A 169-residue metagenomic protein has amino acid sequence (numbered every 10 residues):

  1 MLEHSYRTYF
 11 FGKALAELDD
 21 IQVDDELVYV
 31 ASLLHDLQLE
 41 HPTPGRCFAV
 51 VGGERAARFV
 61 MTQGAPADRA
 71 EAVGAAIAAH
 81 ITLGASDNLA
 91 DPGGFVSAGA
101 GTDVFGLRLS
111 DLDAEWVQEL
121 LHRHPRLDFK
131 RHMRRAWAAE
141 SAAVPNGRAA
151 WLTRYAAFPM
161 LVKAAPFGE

Functional and structural regions predicted by a protein language model:
M1-Y6, F10-I21, A65, T82-E169: Divalent metal-dependent phosphate-bond-processing catalytic cores, especially two-metal-ion Mg2+/Mn2+ enzymes that act
H4, D24-L27, G64-A76: Acidic/histidine metal-binding catalytic segments
Y9-G12, G52, A56, V60: Buried hydrophobic packing segments
A14-L18, L39-T43, R58-T62: General structural signal for alpha-helix termini and helix-helix connectors
D25-T43, F48, G52, A56 (+1 more regions): His-Asp-centered metal-binding catalytic motifs of divalent-metal-dependent phosphohydrolases/nucleases
R46, V50, A67-E71, L89: Short, amphipathic alpha-helical segments
